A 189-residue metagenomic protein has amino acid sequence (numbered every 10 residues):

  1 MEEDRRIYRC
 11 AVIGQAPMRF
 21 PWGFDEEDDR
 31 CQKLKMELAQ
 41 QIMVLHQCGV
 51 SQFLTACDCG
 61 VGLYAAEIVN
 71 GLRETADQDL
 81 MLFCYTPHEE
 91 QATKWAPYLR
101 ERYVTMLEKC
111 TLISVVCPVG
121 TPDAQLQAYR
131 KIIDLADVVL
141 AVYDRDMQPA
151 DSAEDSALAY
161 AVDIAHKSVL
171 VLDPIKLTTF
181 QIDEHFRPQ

Functional and structural regions predicted by a protein language model:
E2-P188: Acidic/glycine-enriched connector segments
